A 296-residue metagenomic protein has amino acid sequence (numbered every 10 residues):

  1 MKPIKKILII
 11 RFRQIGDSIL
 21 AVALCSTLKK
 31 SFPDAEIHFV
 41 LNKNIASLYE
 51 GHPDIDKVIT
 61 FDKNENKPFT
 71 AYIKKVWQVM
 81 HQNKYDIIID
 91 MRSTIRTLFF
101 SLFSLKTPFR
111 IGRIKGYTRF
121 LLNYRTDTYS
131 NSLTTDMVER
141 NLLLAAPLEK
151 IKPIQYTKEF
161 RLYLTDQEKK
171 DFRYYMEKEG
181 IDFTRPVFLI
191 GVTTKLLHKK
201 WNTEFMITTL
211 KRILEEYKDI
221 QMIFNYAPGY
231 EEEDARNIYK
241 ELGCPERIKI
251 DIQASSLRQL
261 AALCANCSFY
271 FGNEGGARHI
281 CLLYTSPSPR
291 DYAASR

Functional and structural regions predicted by a protein language model:
M1-S286, R290, R296: Catalytic machinery of carbohydrate-active enzymes, primarily nucleotide-sugar-dependent glycosyltransferases
